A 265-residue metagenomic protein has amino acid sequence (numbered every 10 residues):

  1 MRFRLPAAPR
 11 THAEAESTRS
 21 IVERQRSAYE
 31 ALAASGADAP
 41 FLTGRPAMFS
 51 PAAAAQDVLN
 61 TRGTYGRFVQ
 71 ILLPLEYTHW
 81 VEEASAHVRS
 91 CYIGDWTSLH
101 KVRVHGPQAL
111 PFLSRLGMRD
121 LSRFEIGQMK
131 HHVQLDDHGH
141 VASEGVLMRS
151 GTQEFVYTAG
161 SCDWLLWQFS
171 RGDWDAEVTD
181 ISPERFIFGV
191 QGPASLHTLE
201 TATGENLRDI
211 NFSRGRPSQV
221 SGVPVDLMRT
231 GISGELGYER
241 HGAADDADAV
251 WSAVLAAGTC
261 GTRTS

Functional and structural regions predicted by a protein language model:
R2-L135, H140-A142: Acidic, proline/glycine-enriched N-terminal capping motif
F3-A15, I21-V22, A53, L59-G66 (+2 more regions): Glycine-rich, acidic
G94, H105, G160, V190-Q191 (+1 more regions): A conserved hydrophobic position in a structured secondary element of the catalytic/binding core that shapes
G94-S98, M148-T152, D180-E184, I232-E235: Short glycine-enriched loop/turn motifs at secondary-structure junctions
P107-S143, W164, P193-V225: Internal amphipathic helical hairpin motif
R123-E125, E154-V156, L166, D175-V178: Short secondary-structure capping/junction motifs at helix and strand boundaries
V146-W167, I187, G237-G242: Glycine-rich, acidic/polar active-site loops that bind/position phosphate-bearing ligands
